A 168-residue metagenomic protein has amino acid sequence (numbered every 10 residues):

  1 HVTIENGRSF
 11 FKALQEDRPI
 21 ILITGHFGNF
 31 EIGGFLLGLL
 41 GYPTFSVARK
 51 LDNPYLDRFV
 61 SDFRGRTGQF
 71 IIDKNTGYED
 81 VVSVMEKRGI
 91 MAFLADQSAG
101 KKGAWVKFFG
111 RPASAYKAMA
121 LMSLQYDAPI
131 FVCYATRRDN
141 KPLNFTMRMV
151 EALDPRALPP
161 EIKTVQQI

Functional and structural regions predicted by a protein language model:
H1-G89: Conserved nucleotide-cofactor-binding alpha/beta core module
L14-E16, L39-P43, N75-I168: Non-catalytic C-terminal accessory region of glycerolipid acyltransferases and related lyso-lipid remodeling enzymes
